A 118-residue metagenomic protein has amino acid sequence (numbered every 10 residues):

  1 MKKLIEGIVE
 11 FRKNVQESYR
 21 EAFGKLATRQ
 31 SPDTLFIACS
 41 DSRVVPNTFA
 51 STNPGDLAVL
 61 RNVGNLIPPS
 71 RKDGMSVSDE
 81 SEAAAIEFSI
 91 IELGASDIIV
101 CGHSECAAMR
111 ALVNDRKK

Functional and structural regions predicted by a protein language model:
M1-S76: Short, conserved "active-site rim" segments that organize catalytic pockets and cofactor/ligand binding
T48, P54-K118: Short HxH-centered metal-ligating active-site micro-motif
